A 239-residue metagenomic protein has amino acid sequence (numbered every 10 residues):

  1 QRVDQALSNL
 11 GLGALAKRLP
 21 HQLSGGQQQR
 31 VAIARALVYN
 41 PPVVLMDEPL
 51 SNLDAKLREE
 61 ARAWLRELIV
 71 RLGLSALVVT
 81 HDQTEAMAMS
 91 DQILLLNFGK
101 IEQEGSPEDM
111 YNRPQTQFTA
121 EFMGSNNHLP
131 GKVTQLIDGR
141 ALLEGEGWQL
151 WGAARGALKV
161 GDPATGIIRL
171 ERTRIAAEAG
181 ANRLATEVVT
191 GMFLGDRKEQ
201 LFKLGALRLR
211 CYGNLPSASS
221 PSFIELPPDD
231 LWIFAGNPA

Functional and structural regions predicted by a protein language model:
Q1-F118: ABC ATPase nucleotide-binding domains
N52, E59, A120, G124-S125 (+2 more regions): Generic structural "secondary-structure junction" signal
N52, N97, N126-N127, N182: Asparagine-centered polar/low-complexity signal
L74-L77, H128, R197: Secondary-structure boundary/capping residues
N112-T134, L142, I167: C-terminal boundary and immediately downstream tail of ABC-type ATPase nucleotide-binding domains
N126, L136-A239: Non-catalytic connector elements of ABC transporters
